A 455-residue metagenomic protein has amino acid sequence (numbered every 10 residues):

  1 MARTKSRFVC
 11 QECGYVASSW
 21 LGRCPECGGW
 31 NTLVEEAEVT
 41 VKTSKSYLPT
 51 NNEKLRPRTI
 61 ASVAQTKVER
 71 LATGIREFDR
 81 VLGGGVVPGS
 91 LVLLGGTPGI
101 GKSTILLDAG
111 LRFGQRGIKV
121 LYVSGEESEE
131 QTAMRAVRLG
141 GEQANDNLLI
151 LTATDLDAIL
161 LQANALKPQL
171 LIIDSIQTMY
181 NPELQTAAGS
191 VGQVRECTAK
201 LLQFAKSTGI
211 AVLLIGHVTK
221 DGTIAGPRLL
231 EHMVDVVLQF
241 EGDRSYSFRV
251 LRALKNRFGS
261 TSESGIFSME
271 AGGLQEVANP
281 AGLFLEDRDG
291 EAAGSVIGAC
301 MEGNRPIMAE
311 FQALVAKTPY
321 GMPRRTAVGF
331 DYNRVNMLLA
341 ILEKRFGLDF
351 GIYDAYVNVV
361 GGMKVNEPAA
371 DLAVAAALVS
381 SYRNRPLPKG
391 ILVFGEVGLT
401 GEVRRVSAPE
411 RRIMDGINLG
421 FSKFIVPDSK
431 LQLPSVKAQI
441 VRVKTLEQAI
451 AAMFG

Functional and structural regions predicted by a protein language model:
A2-E12, V16-R80, V87-G95, I100-L111 (+6 more regions): Peripheral, non-AAA+ core regions of ATP-driven protein-machinery
G125: Active-site loop/turn elements of alpha/beta-hydrolase fold enzymes, especially the short glycine-/histidine-rich
